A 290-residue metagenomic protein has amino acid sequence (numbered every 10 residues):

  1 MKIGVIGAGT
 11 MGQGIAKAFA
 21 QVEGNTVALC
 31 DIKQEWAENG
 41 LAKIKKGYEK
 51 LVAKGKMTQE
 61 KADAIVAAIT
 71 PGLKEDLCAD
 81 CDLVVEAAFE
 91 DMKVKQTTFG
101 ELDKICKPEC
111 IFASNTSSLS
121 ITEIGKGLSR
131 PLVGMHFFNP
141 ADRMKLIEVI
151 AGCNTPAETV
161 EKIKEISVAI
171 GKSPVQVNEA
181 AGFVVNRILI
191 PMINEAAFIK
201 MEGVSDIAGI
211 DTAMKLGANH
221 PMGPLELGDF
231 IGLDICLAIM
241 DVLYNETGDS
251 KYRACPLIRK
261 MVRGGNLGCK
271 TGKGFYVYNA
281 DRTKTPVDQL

Functional and structural regions predicted by a protein language model:
M1-K50, K54: NAD(P)+-binding Rossmann beta1-loop-alpha1 motif at the extreme N-terminus of oxidoreductases
T10, W36, K50-F112, L119: Rossmann-like NAD(P)-binding element
E23-G24, A157-E161, V168-E179, M201-E202 (+1 more regions): NAD(P)-dependent Rossmann-like dehydrogenase/reductase catalytic/cofactor-binding core
G24-N25, A79, P140-V149, P221-M222 (+1 more regions): Acidic/polar active-site rim loop that often engages polyanionic ligands
I111-N178, F183-R187: Rossmann-fold dinucleotide-binding core
